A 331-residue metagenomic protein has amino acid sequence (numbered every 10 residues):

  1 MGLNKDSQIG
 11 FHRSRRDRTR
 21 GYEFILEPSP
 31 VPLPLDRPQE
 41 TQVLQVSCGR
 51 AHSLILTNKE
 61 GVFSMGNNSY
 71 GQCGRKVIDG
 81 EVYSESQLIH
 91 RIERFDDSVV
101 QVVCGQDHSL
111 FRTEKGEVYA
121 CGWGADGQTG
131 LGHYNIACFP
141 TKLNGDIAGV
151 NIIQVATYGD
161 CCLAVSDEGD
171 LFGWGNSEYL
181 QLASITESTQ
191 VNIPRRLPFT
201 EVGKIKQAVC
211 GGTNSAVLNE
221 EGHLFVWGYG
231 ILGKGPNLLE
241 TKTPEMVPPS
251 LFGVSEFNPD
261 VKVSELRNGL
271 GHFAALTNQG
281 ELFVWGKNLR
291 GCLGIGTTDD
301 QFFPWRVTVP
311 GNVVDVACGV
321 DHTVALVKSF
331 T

Functional and structural regions predicted by a protein language model:
M1-T331: Eukaryote-biased RCC1-like beta-propeller repeat architecture
